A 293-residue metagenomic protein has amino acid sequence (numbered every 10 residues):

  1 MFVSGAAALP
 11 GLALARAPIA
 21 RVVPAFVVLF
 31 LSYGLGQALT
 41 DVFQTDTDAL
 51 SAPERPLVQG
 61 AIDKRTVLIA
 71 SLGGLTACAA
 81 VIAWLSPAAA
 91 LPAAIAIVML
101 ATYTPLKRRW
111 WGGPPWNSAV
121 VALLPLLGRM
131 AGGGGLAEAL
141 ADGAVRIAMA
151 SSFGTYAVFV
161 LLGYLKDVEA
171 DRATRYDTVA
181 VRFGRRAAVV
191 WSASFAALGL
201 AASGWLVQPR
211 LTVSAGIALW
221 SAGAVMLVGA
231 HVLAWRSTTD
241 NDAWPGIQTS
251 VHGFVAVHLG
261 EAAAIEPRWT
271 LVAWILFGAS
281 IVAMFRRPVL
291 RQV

Functional and structural regions predicted by a protein language model:
M1-V293: Multi-pass alpha-helical membrane architecture of UbiA-family and related isoprenoid/lipid prenyltransferases
